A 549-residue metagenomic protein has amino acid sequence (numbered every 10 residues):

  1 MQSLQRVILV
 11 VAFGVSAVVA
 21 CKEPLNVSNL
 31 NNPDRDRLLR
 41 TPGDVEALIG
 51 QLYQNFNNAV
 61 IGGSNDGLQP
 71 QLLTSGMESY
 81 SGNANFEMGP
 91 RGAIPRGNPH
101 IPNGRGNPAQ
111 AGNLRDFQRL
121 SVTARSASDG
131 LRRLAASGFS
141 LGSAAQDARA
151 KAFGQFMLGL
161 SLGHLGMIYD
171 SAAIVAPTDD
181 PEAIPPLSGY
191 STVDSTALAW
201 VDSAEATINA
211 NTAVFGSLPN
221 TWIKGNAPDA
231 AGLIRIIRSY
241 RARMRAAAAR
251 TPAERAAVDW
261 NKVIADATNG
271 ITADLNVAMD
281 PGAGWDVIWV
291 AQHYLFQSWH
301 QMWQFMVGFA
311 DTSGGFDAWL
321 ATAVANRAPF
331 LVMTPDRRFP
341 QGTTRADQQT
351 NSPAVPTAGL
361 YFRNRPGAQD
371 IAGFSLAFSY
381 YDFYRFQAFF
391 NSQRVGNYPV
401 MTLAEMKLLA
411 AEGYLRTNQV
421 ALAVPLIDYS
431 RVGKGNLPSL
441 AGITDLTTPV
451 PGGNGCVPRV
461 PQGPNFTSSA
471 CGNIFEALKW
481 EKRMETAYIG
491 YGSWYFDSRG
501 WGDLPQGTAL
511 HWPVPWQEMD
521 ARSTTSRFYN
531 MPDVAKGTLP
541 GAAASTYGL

Functional and structural regions predicted by a protein language model:
M1-I8: Bacterial N-terminal signal peptides that target proteins for export
L9-S16: Bacterial N-terminal signal peptides
C21-Q69, N107-H300, S352-L549: Acidic/polar-rich alpha-helix caps and helix-coil junctions
I49, Y53-P95: Acidic, Ser/Thr/Pro-rich intrinsically disordered transcriptional activation regions
L52, A127, F309, W319 (+2 more regions): Generic hydrophobic alpha-helical segments
P90-D116: Short, solvent-exposed loop/beta-turn-alpha elements that line the ligand-binding surface or hinge of extracytoplasmic
Q304-G315, A321-T322, P513, Q517: Iron-associated oxidoreductase/ferritin-like identity signal
T312-D347: C-terminal amphipathic alpha-helical segment
